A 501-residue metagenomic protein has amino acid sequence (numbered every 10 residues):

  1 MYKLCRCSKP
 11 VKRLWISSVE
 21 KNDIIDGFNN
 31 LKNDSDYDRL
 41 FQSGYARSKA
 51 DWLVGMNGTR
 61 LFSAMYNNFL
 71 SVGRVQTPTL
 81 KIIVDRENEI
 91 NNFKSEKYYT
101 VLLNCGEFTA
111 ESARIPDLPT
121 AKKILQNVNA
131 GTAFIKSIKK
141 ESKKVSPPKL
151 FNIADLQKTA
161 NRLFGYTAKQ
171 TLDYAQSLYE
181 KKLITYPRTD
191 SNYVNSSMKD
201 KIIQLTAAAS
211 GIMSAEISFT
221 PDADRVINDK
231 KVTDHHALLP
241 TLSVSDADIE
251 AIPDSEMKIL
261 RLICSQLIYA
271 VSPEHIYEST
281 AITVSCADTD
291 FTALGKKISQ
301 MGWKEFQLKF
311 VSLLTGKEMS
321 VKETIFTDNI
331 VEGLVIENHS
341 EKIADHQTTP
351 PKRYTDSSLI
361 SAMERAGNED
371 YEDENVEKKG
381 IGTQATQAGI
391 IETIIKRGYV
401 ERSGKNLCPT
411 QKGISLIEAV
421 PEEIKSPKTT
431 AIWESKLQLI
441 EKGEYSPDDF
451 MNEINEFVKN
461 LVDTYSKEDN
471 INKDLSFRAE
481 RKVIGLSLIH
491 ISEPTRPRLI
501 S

Functional and structural regions predicted by a protein language model:
M1-S142, A237-K297: Phosphate-backbone binding and catalysis cores of DNA-processing enzymes
D23, D155, S358: Ca2+-coordinating acidic residues in Ca2+-binding motifs
N67-S71, K140-K149, K158-F164, P187-S196 (+1 more regions): Conserved short loop/turn motifs at secondary-structure junctions
N92, A168-K169, D190-L488, S492 (+1 more regions): Basic, low-complexity terminal or inter-domain segments flanking catalytic cores
G131-S146, S340-T349: Positively charged, polyanion-binding regions of nucleic-acid-associated proteins
N152: N-terminal cationic and glycine-rich segments that engage phosphates or anionic surfaces
K181-P187: Secretory-pathway/luminal and periplasmic proteins that interact with or process carbohydrate-rich
